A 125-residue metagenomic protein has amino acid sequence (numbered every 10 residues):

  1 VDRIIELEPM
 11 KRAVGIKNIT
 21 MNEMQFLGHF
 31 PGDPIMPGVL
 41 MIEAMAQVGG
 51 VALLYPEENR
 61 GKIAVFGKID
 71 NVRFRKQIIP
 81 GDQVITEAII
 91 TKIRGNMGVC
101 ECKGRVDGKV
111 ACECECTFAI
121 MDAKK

Functional and structural regions predicted by a protein language model:
V1-M36, M41: Catalytic strand-loop segment that frames the active site of acyl-thioester-processing enzymes
D2-I5, D70, R75, E87-T91: Conserved positions in beta-strands of structured domains
I4, M36-R60: Active-site helix/loop of acyl-thioester processing domains in fatty-acid/polyketide metabolism, spanning hotdog-fold
K11, M45, G98-C100: Generic hydrophobic secondary-structure packing signal
V14-I16, A46, G50, K103-R105: Residues within alpha-helical segments
G49-I85, A111-A119: Hydrophobic beta-strand-centered segment that forms part of the acyl-chain substrate-binding groove
I78-I85, I89-K125: HotDog/MaoC-like acyl-thioester-processing domains
